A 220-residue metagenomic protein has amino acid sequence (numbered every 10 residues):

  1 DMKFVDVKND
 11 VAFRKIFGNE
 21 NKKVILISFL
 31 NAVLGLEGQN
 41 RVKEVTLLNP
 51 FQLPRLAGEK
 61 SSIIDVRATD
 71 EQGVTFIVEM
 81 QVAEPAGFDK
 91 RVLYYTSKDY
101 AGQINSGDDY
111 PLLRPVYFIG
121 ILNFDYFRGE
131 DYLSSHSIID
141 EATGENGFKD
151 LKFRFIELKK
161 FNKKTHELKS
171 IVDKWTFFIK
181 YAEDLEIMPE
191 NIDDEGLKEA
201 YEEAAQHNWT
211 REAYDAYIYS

Functional and structural regions predicted by a protein language model:
D1-S220: Elongated, amphipathic alpha-helical interaction scaffolds
